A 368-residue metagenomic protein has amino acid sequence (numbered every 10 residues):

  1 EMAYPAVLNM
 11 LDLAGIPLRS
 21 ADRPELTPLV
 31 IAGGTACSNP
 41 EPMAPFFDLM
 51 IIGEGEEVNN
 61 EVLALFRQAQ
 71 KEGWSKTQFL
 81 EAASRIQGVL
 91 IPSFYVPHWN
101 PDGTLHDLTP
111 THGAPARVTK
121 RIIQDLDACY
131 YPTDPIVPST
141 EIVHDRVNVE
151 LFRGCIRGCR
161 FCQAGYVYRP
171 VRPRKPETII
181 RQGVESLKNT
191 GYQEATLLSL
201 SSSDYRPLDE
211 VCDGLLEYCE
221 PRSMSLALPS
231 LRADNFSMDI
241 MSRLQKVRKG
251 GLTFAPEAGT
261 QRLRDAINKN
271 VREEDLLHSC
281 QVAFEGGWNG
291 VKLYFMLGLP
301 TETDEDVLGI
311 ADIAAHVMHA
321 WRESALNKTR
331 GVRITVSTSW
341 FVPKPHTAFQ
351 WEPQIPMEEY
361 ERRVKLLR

Functional and structural regions predicted by a protein language model:
E1, V7, D48, V89 (+8 more regions): Conserved structural-core and active-site-/substrate-pathway-adjacent residues in large, well-folded domains of enzymes
E1-T109, P345-L367: Glycine-rich beta-alpha loop elements in corrinoid/cobalamin-binding modules across cobalamin-dependent enzymes
L11-A14, P45-M50, F66-Q68, Y166 (+5 more regions): Short secondary-structure boundary/capping segments
G34, G154, V332-V342: Core structural elements
P92, N100-N148: N-terminal [4Fe-4S]-dependent radical SAM core
V137-Q163, L187, L228, G250 (+1 more regions): N-terminal pre-triad scaffold of radical SAM enzymes
C162-T178: Iron-sulfur (Fe-S) cluster-binding segments and ferredoxin-like electron-carrier domains, especially [2Fe-2S]
I180, V184-T335, S339: Conserved SAM/AdoMet-binding glycine-rich loop
